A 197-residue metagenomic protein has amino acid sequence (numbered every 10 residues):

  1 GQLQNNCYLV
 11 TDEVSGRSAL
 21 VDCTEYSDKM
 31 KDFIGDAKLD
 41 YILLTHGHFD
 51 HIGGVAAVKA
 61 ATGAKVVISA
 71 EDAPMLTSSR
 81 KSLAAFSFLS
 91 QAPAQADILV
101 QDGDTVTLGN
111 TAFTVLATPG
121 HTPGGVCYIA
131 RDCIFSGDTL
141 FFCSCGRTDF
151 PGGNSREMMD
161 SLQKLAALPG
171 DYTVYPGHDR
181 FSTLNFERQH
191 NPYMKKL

Functional and structural regions predicted by a protein language model:
G1-A37, C127-G137: Conserved beta-strand hairpin/beta-sheet module of binuclear metal-dependent hydrolase folds, prominently
L3, E25-Y26, H48, D72 (+4 more regions): A generic "binding-loop/recognition-motif" signal
L9, L20, L99, A117 (+1 more regions): Conserved beta-strand positions that form and line the central face of beta-propeller blades
L20-V21, D40-G47, V66-S69, A117-G120 (+2 more regions): Active-site neighborhood of phospho(di)ester-bond hydrolases with catalytic His/Asp-centered motifs
C23, I52, M158, L162: Aromatic/hydrophobic pocket-lining residues that form the small-molecule binding cavity in soluble enzyme cores
E25-T107, P192-K196: Active-site HxH/HxHxD metal-binding segment of metal-dependent hydrolases
S82-A85, T105, A112-L197: Metallo-beta-lactamase
